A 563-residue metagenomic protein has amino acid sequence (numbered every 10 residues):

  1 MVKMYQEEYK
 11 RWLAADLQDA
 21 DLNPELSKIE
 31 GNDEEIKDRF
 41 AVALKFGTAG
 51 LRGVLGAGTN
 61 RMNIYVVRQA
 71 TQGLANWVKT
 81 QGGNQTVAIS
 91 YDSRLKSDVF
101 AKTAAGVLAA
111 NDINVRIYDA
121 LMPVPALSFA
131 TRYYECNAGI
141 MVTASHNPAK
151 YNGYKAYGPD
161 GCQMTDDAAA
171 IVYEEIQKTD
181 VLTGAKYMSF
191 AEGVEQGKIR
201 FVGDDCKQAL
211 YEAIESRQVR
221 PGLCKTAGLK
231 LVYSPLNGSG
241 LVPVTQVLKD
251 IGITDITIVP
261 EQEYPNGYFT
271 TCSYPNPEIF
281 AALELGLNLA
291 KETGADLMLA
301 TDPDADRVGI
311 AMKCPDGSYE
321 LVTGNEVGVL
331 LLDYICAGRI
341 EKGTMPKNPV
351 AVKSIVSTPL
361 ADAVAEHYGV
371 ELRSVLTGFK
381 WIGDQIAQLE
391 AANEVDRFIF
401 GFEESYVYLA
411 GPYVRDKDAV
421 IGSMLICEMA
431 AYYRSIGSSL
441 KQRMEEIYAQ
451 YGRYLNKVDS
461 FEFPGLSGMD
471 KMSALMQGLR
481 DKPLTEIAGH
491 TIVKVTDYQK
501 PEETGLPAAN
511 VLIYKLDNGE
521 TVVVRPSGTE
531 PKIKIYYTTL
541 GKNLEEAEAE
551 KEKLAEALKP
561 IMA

Functional and structural regions predicted by a protein language model:
K3-A104, V194, K198-A227, S239: An N-terminal, well-structured beta->alpha segment
E35-L44, N152-L285, L289-A290: Gly/Ser/Thr-enriched, mixed-charge loops and adjacent short helices that form phosphate/oxyanion-binding elements
F40-N60, A144-S145, L231, P235-V247 (+4 more regions): Conserved phosphate/anionic-ligand binding catalytic regions in large, soluble enzymes, centered on
A88-Y151, K249-G309: N-terminal small/polar loop signature for handling phosphorylated ligands or for N-terminal nucleophile
D98-T103, S128-R132, K150-A156, Q177 (+9 more regions): Short acidic, glycine/serine/threonine-rich loops at helix termini
P159-C162, E174, D180, N288-K353 (+1 more regions): Replace "Mg2+/Mn2+-dependent" with "divalent metal-dependent
K291, A295-L297, S318, G338-R525 (+3 more regions): Phosphate-binding and adjacent anionic-ligand microenvironments
